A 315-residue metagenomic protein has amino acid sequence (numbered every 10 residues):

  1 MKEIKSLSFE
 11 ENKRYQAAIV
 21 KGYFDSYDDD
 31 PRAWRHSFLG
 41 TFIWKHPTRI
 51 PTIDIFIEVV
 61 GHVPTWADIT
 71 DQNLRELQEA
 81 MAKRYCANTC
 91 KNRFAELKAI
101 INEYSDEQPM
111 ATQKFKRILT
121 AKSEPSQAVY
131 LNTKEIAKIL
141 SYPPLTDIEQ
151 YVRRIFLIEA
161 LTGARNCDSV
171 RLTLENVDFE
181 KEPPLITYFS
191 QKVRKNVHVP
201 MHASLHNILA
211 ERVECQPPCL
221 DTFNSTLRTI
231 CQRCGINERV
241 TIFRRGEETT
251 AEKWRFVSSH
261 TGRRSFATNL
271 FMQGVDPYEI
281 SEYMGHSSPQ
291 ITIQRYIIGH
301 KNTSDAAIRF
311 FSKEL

Functional and structural regions predicted by a protein language model:
F9-R84, N102: Basic/aromatic-enriched alpha-helical hairpins
I55, K83-F115, R165-C167, T229-I230: N-terminal DNA-binding recognition helix of tyrosine site-specific recombinases/integrases
K91, M110-N166, D221-T222: Basic, Lys/Arg- and aromatic-enriched nucleic-acid-binding interface segment
Y130, S190-R194, M284-R309: Catalytic-site neighborhood detector that most strongly recognizes the C-terminal catalytic loop/helix of tyrosine
I139, H198-N207, Q294, I298-L315: DNA/chromatin major-groove-contacting recognition/catalytic segments
R171-I208: Conserved tyrosine-mediated DNA breakage-rejoining catalytic core shared by Y-recombinases
N176-P183, V275-R295: Short, polar N-cap/turn motifs at the start of nucleic acid-interacting alpha helices
R228-E282: Short, basic (Lys/Arg/His-rich) helix/loop patches that form interaction surfaces in the mid-to-C-terminal regions
